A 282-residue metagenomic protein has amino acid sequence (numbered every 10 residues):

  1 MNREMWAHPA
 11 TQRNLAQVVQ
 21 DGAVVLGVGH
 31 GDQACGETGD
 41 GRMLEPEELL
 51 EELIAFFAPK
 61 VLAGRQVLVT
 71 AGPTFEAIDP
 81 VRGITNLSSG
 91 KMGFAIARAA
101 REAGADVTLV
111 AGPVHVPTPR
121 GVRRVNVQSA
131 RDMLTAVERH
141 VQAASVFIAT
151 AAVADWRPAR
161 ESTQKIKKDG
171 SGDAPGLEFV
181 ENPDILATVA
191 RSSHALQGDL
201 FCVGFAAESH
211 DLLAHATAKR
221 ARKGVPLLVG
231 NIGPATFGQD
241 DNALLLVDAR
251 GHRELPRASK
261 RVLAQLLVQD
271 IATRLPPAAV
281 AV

Functional and structural regions predicted by a protein language model:
M1-D32, T38-L53, A195-L227: Short, glycine-/small-residue-rich phosphate/pyrophosphate-handling segment
Q12, A16-Q20, A63-S129: Glycine-rich phosphate/diphosphate-binding loop of Rossmann-like nucleotide-binding domains
V24, H30-Q66, T85, P234-V282: Glycine-rich phosphate/pyrophosphate-binding loop and the adjoining helix
V25-V28, L109-V110, A149-T150, V229-G230: General beta-strand structural signal in soluble alpha/beta enzymes
Q66, A111, A154, T217-A218 (+1 more regions): Conserved phosphate-donor
T85-A103, A130, I166-A187, G224-G230 (+2 more regions): Gly/Ser/Thr-rich active-site loops/lids in small-molecule metabolic enzymes that frequently grip phosphoryl groups
V127-I232: Glycine-rich phosphate-binding loop
